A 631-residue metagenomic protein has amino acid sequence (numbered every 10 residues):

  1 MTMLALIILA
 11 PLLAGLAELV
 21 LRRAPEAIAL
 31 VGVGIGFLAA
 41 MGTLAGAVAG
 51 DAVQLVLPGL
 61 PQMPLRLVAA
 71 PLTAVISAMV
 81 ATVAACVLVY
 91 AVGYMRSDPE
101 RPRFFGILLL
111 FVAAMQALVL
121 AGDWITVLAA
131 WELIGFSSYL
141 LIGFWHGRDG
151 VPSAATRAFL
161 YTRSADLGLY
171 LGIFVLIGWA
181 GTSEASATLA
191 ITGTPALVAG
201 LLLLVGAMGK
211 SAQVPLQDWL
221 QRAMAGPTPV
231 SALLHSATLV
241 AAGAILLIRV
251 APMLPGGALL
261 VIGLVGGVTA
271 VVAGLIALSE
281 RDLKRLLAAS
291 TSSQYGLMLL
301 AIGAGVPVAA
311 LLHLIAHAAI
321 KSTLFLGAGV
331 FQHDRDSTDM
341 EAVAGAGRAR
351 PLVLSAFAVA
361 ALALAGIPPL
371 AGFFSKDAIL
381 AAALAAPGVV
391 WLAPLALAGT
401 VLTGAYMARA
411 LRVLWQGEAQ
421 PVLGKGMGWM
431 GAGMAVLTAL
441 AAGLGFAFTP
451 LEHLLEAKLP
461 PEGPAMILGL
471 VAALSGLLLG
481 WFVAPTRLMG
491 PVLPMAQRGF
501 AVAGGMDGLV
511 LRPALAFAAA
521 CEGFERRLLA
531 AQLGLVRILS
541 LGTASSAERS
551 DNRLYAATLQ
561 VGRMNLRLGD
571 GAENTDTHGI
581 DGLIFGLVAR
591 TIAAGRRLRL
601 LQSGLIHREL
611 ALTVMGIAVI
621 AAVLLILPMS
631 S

Functional and structural regions predicted by a protein language model:
M1-A5, G15-G106, V175, A180-I191 (+3 more regions): Transmembrane helix-loop-helix hairpins at membrane boundaries of multipass inner-membrane proteins
M1-L6, L65-M79, A117-A130, G257-A258 (+5 more regions): Membrane-entry segments of alpha-helical transmembrane domains in multi-pass membrane proteins
L12-L16, V33-L44, A84-A85, I173 (+4 more regions): Hydrophobic core of alpha-helical transmembrane segments in multi-pass integral membrane proteins
V53-S77, W124-V127, I134-I142, A207 (+1 more regions): Membrane-interface helix-loop-helix modules in multi-pass inner-membrane proteins
Q62-L65, M340-A342, E418, A593-S603: Cytosolic juxtamembrane amphipathic/interface segments immediately preceding and feeding into a transmembrane helix
C86-V127, F136-G426, G433-A447: Hydrophobic transmembrane alpha-helices and their helix-loop junctions in integral membrane proteins
G347-S355, R409-A518, F585, L601-G604 (+2 more regions): Cytoplasmic/organellar membrane-interface segments at the starts of transmembrane helices in multi-pass inner-membrane
L455-P460, L488-S631: Aromatic-capped, Gly/Pro-kinked transmembrane alpha-helices
